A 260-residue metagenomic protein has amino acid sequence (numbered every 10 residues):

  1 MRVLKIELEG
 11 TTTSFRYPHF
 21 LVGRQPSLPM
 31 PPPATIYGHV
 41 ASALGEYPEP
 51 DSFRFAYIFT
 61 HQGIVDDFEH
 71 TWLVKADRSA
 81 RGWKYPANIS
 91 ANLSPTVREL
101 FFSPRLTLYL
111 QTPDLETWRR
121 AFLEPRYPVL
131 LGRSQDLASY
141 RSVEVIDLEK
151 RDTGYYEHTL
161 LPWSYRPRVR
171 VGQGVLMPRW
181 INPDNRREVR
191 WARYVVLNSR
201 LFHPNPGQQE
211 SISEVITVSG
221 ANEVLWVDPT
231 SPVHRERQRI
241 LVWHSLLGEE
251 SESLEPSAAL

Functional and structural regions predicted by a protein language model:
M1-V22: N-terminal, Lys/Arg- and Ser/Thr-rich interaction peptides
V3, S52-R54, S103-R105: Extracellular structured ligand-interaction cores
I6-L8, P33-G38, Y85-I89, G220: A short linear-motif detector with a strong N-terminal bias
L8-G10, F59, L110-T112: Short, structured patches in soluble enzyme cores that scaffold and shape functional sites
S14, A41, N92-T96: Residue-level detector of functional hotspots within protein domains
F15, M30-P31, E99: Residue-level detector of secondary-structure boundary/capping sites
F20-Y85: Glycine/small-residue-rich interface belts in oligomeric ring/scaffold proteins and their assembly partners
Q62-L260: Internal, well-folded beta-alpha domain core
